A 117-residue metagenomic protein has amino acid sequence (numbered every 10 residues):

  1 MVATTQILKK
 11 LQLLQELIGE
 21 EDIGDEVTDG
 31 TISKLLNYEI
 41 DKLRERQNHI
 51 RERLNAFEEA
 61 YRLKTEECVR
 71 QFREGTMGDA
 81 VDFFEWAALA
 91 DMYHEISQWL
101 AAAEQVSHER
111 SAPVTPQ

Functional and structural regions predicted by a protein language model:
M1-E59, L63, Q98-Q117: Small, basic N-terminal interaction modules of short regulatory proteins
L35, Q71-E85: Short His/Asp/Glu-rich catalytic/ion-coordination signatures at enzyme active sites or charged loops
N55-M77: Short E/K-rich amphipathic alpha-helical oligomerization segments
D79-V106, S111: Short, compact, well-ordered microdomains
